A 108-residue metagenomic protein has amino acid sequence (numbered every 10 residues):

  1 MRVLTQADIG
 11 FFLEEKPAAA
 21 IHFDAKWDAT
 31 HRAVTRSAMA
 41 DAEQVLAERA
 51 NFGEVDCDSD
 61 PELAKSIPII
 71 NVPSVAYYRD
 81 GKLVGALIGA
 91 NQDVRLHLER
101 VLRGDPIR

Functional and structural regions predicted by a protein language model:
M1-A19, R95-R108: N-terminal leader/targeting and pre-domain segments
R2-T5, F23-A25, E43, A47-E62: Thiol-based oxidoreductase modules, predominantly thioredoxin-like and allied folds used for disulfide exchange
P17, D24-A29: Short pre-active-site segment immediately N-terminal to redox-active cysteine/selenocysteine motifs in thiol-based
A18, I67-Y77: Structural micro-motif
D28-H31, V75: The canonical Cys-X-X-Cys-His
T30-L46: Typically the conserved alpha-helix immediately C-terminal to a functionally engaged Cys/Sec in thioredoxin-like
A76-R108: Non-catalytic, surface beta->alpha helical segment in thiol-disulfide oxidoreductase systems
